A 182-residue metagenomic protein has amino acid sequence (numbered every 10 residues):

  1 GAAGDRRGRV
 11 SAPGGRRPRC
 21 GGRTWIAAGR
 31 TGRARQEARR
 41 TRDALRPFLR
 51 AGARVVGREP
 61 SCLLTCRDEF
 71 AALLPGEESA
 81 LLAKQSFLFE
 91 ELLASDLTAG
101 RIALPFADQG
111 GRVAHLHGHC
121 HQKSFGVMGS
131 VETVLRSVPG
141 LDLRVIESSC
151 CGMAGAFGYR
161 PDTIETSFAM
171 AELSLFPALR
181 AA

Functional and structural regions predicted by a protein language model:
G1-A182: Iron-sulfur cluster-binding electron-transfer modules in prokaryotic oxidoreductases
